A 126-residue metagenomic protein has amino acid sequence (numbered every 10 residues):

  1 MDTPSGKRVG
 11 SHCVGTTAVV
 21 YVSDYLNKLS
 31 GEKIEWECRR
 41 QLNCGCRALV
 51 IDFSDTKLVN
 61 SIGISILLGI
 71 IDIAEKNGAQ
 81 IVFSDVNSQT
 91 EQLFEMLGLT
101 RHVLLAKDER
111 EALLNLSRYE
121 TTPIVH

Functional and structural regions predicted by a protein language model:
M1-Y21: Short beta-strand/loop segment at the start of cytosolic alpha/beta domains
T16, Q80-I81, D85, S117-T121: Long, contiguous secondary-structure blocks with strong helical propensity
Y25-H102: Amphipathic alpha-helical interaction surfaces in cytosolic regulatory modules
L104-D108: Short acidic-hydrophobic, aromatic-tinged amphipathic segments that line or gate anion-handling sites
R110-H126: A charged, well-structured terminal subsegment
